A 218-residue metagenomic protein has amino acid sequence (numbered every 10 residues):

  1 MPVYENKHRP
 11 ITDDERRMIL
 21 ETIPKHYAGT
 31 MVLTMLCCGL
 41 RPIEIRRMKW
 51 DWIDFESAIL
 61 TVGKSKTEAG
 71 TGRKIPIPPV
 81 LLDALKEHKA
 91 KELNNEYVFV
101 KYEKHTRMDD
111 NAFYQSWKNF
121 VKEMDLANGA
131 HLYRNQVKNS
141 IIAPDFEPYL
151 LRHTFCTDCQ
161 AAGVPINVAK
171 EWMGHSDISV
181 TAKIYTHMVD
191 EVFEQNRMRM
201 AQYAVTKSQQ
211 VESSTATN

Functional and structural regions predicted by a protein language model:
M1-R46, E56, T67-G70, E92: Basic, Lys/Arg- and aromatic-enriched nucleic-acid-binding interface segment
M1-V3, H131-N139, M198-A201: Short, charged hinge/linker segments at domain and secondary-structure junctions
P2-Y4, P10, V62-E68, H105 (+1 more regions): Catalytic-site neighborhood detector that most strongly recognizes the C-terminal catalytic loop/helix of tyrosine
K7-H8, G63-G72, K101-D109, K138-L150 (+1 more regions): Short, contiguous acidic/charged loop-to-helix segments that flank catalytic cores in large enzymes
M18-H26, C38, I75, K91-Y97 (+3 more regions): Short, basic (Lys/Arg/His-rich) helix/loop patches that form interaction surfaces in the mid-to-C-terminal regions
W52-I59, D145, V164-I184, K207: Short, polar N-cap/turn motifs at the start of nucleic acid-interacting alpha helices
S57, E87, K91, E103-H105 (+3 more regions): C-terminal secondary-structure termini that scaffold catalytic or DNA-interacting sites
I59, G72-P76: Well-ordered beta-strand positions in beta-sheet-rich domains
